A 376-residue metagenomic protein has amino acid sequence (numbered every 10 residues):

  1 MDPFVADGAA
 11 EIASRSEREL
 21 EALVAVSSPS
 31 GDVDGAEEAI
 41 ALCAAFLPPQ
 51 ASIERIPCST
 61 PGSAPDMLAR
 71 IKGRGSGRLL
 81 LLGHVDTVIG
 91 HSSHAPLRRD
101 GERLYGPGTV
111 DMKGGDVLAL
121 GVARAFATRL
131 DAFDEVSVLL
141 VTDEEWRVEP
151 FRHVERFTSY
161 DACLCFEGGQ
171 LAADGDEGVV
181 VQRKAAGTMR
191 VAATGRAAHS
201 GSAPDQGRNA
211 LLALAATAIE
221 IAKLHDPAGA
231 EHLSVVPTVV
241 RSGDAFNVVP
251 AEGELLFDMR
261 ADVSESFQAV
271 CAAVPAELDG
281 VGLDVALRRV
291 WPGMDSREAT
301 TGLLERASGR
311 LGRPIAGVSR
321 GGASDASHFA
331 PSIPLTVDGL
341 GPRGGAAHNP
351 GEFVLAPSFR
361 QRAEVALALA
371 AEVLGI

Functional and structural regions predicted by a protein language model:
M1-F4, G8-E11, S28, G168-D176 (+2 more regions): Metal-dependent amide/peptide-bond hydrolase catalytic core, centered on the "pita-bread" metallohydrolase fold
D2-P107, A127-A132: Acidic/His- and Gly-rich active-site-bordering loop/insert found across diverse amide/peptide-bond hydrolases
S30-V33, T87-V88, K113, E144-W146 (+2 more regions): Short, small-residue-enriched loops and turns at beta-alpha junctions that line or gate enzyme active sites
R78-L80, L104, D161-C165, R190 (+1 more regions): Short glycine-aspartate micro-motif
L82-G83, L139-V141, L164-E167, A192-T194 (+1 more regions): Short beta-strand segments
R103-L118, H199: Glycine/serine-rich anion-binding loops at beta->alpha junctions that coordinate negatively charged ligand groups
M112-Q182, L374-G375: Acidic/histidine-rich catalytic neighborhood of metal-dependent amide-processing enzymes
